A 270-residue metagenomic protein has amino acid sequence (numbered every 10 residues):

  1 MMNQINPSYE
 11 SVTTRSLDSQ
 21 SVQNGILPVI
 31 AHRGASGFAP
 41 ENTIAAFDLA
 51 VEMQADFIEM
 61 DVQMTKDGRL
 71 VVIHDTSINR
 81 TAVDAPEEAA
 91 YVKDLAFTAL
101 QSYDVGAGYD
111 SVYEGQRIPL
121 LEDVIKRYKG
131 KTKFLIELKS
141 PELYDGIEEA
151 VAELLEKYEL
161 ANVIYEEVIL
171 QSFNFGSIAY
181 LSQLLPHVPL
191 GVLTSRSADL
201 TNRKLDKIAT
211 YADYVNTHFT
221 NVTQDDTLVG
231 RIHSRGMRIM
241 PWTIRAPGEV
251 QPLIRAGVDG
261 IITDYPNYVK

Functional and structural regions predicted by a protein language model:
M1-K270: Phosphate-group recognition and catalysis centered on beta-loop-alpha active-site segments
